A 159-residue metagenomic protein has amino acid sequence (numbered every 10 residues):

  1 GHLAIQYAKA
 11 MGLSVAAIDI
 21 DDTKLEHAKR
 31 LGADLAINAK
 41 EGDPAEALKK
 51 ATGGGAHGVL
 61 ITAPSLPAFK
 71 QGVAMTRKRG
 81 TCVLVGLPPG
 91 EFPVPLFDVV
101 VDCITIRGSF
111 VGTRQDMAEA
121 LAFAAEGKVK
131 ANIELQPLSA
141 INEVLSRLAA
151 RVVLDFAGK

Functional and structural regions predicted by a protein language model:
G1-G42, E46: Mid-domain Rossmann-like dinucleotide-binding core that forms the NAD(H)/NADP(H) cofactor-binding site
A39, L60-A63, F156: Short, well-ordered coil/turn residues at beta-beta hairpins and beta-strand->alpha-helix junctions within
D43-H57: A short acidic, Gly/Pro-enriched loop at the edge of an enzyme's catalytic core that lines a small-molecule cofactor
H57-L60, V83: N-terminal Rossmann-like NAD(P) cofactor-binding module of classical short-chain dehydrogenase/reductase
K70-A74, R114-K159: C-terminal hydrophobic helical "lid"/dimerization subdomain of Rossmann-like NAD(P)H-dependent oxidoreductases
T76-K78: Helix-to-beta-strand junctions that scaffold the AdoMet/dcAdoMet cofactor pocket in Class I SAM-dependent enzymes
G80-T81, I104: Glycine-centered, small-residue-biased loops immediately flanking beta-strands in adenine/cofactor-binding cores
G86-C103, S109, T113-F123: Rossmann-fold NAD(P)-binding glycine/threonine-rich loop
